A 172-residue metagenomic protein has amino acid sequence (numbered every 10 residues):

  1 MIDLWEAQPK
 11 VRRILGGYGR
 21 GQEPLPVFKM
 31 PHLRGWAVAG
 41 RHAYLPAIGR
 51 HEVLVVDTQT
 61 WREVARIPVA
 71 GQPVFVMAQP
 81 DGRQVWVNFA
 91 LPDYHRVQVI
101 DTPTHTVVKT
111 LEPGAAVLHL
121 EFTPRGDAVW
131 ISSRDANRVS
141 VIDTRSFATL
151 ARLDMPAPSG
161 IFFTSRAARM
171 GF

Functional and structural regions predicted by a protein language model:
M1-F172: Predominantly soluble domains enriched in secretory-pathway, periplasmic, or organellar proteins
